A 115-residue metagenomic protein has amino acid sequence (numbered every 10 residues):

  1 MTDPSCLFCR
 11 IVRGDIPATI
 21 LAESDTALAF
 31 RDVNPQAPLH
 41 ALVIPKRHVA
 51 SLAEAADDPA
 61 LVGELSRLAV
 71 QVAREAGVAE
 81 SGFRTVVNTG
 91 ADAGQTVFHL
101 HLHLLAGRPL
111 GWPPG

Functional and structural regions predicted by a protein language model:
M1-G115: HIT superfamily nucleotide-processing domains
